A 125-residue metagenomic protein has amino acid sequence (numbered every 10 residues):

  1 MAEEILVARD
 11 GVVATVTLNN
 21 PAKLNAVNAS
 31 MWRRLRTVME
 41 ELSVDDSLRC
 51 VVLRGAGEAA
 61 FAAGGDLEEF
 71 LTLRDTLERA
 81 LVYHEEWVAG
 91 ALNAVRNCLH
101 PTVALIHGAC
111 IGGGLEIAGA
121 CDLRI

Functional and structural regions predicted by a protein language model:
M1-R54, N93: Conserved CoA-thioester-binding segment of acyl-CoA-metabolizing enzymes
V16, L53, D66, I117-G119: Hydrophobic/aromatic residues within transmembrane alpha-helices of multi-pass small-molecule transporters
P21-L24, E58-A59, G64, A109: A short, glycine- and basic residue-enriched loop/turn that sits immediately adjacent to a domain's principal
V27-N28, G65, R74, I106: Short, flexible helix/strand-to-coil boundary loops that buttress conserved ligand/catalytic motifs in alpha/beta
R54-G55, I106: Short beta-strand/turn micro-motifs composed of small residues that flank or help shape donor/cofactor-binding pockets
G55-A91: Glycine- (often His-adjacent) and acidic-residue-rich active-site loop that binds/positions the CoA thioester
A91-I125: Glycine-rich beta-to-alpha active-site loop
